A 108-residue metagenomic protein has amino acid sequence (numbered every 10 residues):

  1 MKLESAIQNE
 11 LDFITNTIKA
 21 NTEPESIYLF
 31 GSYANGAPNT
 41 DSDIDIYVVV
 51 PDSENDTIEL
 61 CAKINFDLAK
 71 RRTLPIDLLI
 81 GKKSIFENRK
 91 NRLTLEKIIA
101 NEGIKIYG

Functional and structural regions predicted by a protein language model:
M1-S26, N35-T40, P51-G108: Catalytic core of pol beta-like nucleotidyltransferases
F30-S32: Glycine-rich beta-strand-to-loop/alpha-helix junction loops that act as flexible
D45-V49: Short beta-strand->loop micro-motif that forms the acidic, two-metal-ion catalytic signature in nucleotide-processing
